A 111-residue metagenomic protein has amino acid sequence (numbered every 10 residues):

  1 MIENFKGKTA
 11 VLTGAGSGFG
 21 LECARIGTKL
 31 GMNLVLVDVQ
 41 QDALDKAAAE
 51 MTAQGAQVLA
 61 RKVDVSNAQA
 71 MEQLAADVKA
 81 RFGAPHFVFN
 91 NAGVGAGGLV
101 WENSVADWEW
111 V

Functional and structural regions predicted by a protein language model:
I2-V35: Canonical Rossmann dinucleotide-binding motif of NAD(H)/NADP(H)-dependent dehydrogenases/reductases, specifically
T13-G14, P85-G93: Rossmann-fold scaffold of SDR-type NAD(P)-dependent oxidoreductases
I26, L30, A47, Q54 (+1 more regions): Conserved dinucleotide-binding and phosphotransfer motif residues
L30-K46: Conserved glycine-rich Rossmann-like NAD(P)H-binding loop of the short-chain dehydrogenase/reductase
Q41-D42, K62-Q73, V105: The beta1-alpha1 cofactor-binding region of Rossmann-like NAD(H)/NADP(H)-dependent oxidoreductases
V58-A60: Hydrophobic/aromatic anchor residues within beta-strands of the central parallel beta-sheet of Rossmann-like
D77-A84: Glycine-rich phosphate-binding loop signature in dinucleotide/nucleotide-binding domains
L99-V100, S104-E109: Substrate-binding pocket helix/loop in short-chain dehydrogenase/reductase
